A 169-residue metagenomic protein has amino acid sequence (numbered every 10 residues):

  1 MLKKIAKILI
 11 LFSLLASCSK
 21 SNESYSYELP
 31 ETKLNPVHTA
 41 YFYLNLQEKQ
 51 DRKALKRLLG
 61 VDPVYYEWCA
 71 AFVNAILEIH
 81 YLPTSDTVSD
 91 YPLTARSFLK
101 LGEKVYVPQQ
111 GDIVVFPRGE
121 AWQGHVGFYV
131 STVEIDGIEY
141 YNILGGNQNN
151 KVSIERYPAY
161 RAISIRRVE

Functional and structural regions predicted by a protein language model:
M1-K4, S17: Short, low-complexity interaction segments enriched in Ser/Thr/Pro/Gly
K3-L11: Sec-dependent signal peptide recognition, specifically the positively charged N-region followed immediately by
L11-S19: Hydrophobic h-region of N-terminal signal peptides that target proteins for export in Gram-negative bacteria
S19-P83: N-terminal capping segments
T32-V37, P83-S153: ...with weaker cross-activation on analogous glycine-rich loops/strands in unrelated enzymes
A40, V114, A162-I165: Hydrophobic beta-strand residues in large extracellular and virion-surface proteins
E155-E169: Intrinsically disordered, low-complexity, charged/polar segments
